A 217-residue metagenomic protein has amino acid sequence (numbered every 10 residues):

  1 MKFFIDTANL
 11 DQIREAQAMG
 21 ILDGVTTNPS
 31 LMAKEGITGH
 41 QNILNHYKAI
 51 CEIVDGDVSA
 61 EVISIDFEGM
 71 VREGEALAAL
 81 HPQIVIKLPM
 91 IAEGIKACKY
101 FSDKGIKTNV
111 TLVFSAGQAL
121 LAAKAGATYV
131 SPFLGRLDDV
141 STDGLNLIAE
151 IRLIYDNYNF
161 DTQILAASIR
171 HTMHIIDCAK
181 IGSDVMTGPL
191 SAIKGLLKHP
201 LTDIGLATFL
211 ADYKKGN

Functional and structural regions predicted by a protein language model:
F3-I5, N9-I13, M19-I21, T27-Y100 (+1 more regions): Active-site beta->alpha loop and helix N-cap motifs at the rims of alpha/beta catalytic domains
D11-M19, G69-E73, A97, S115-A125 (+1 more regions): Catalytic cores of alpha/beta
G20-G24, L80-I84, Y100-N109, K124-S131 (+1 more regions): Glycine-enriched alpha-helix->loop->beta-strand junction motifs that scaffold or abut catalytic
N28, I86, A122, C178 (+1 more regions): Conserved, mostly hydrophobic/aromatic
P29-A33, L112, T128-V140, S183-T202: Glycine-rich phosphate-binding active-site loops on the catalytic face of alpha/beta enzymes
L44-V58, I95-T108, G144-I164, A207-N217: Alpha-helix-loop-beta-strand connector modules within alpha/beta enzyme cores
L112-L147, I154: Histidine/lysine/aspartate-rich catalytic loop segments that bind and position anionic ligands
Y155-N217: C-terminal alpha-helical cap/extension of soluble enzyme domains
